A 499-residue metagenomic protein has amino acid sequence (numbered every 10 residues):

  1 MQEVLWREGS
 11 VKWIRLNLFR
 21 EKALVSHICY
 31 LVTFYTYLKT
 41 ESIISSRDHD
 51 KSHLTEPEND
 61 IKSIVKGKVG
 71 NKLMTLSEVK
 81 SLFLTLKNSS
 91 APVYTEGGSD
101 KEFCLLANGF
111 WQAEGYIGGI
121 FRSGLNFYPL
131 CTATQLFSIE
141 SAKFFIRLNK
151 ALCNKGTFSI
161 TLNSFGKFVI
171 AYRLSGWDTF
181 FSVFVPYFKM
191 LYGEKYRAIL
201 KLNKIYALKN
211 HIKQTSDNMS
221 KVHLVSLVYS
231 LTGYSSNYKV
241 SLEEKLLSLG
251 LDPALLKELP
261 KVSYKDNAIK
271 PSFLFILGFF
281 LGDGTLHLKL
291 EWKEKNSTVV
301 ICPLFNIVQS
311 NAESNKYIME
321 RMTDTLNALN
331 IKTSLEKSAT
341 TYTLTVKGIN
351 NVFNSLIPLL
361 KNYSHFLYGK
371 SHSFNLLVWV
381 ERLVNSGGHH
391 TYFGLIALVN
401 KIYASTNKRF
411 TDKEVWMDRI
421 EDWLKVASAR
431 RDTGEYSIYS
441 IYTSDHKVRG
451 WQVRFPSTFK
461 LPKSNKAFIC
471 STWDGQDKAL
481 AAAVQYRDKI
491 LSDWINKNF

Functional and structural regions predicted by a protein language model:
M1-G450, P456-K460, N465, C470-W473 (+3 more regions): Internal intein/HINT superfamily modules and their associated LAGLIDADG
